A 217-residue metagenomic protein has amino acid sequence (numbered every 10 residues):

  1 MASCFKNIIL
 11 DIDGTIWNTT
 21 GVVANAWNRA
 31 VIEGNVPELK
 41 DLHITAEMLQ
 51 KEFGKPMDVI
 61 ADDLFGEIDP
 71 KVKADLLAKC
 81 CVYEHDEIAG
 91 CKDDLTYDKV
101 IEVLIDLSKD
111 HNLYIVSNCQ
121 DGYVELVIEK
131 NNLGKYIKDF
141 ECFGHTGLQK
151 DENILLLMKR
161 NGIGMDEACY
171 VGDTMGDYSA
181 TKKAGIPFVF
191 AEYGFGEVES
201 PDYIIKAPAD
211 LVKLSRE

Functional and structural regions predicted by a protein language model:
M1-F5, D121, E125-E217: Asp-based, Mg2+/Mn2+-dependent phosphohydrolase catalytic module
S3-D98: N-terminal helical cap/lid subdomain that shapes the substrate entry/recognition surface in HAD-like hydrolases
T15, S117-C119: Conserved phosphate-coupling serine/threonine residues in phosphotransfer and NTP-handling enzymes
V22, L95-K99, C119-Q120, H145 (+1 more regions): Short beta->alpha linker loops
N25-R29, V59-D63, K79, E102 (+4 more regions): Alpha-helical elements of Rossmann-like donor-binding domains used by nucleotide-donor carbohydrate transfer enzymes
G34, L107-H111, A184: Helix C-cap/helix->beta junction micro-motif
D86-I115, D151: Short, acidic loop-to-helix structural element flanking the phosphoryl-transfer center in phosphate-processing enzymes
